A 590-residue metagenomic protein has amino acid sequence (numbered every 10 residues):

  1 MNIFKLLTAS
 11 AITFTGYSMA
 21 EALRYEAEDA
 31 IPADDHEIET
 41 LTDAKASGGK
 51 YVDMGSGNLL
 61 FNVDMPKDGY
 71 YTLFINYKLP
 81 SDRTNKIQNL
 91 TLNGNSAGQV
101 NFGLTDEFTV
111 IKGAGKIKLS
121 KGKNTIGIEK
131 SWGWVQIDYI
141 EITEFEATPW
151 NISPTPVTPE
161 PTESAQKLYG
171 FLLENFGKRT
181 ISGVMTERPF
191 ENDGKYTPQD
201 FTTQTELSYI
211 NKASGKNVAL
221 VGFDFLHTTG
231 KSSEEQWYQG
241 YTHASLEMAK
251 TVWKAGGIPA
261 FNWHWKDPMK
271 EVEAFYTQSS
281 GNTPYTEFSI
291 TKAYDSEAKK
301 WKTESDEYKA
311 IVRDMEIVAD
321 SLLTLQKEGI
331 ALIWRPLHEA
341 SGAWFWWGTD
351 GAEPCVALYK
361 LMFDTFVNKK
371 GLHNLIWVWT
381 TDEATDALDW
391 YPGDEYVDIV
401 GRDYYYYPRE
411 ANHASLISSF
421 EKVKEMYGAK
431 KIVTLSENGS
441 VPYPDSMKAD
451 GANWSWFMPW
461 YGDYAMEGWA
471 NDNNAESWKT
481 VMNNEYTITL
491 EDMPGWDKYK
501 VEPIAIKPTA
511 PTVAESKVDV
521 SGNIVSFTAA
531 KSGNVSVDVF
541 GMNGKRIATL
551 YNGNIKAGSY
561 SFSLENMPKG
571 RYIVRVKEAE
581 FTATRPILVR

Functional and structural regions predicted by a protein language model:
I3, E565, K569-R590: C-terminal tail/sorting-segment detector
E21-F176: Extracytoplasmic
G122, R546-M567, E580-A583: Glycine-centered tight-turn motifs at strand-turn-strand junctions
E144-L226, K231, E235-Q239, D445: N-terminal module-boundary/linker segments of secreted carbohydrate-active enzymes
G230-L361, L372: Substrate-binding cleft of extracellular glycoside hydrolase catalytic domains
R335-P336, F363-D386, K430-V441: Aromatic-lined carbohydrate-recognition surfaces of secreted/lumenal glycan-active proteins
K431-E502: Substrate-binding cleft of secreted/luminal carbohydrate-active enzymes
V501-I524, A530-G533, R590: Residue-level detector of functionally pivotal "anchor" positions at catalytic/ligand-binding pockets or at interdomain
